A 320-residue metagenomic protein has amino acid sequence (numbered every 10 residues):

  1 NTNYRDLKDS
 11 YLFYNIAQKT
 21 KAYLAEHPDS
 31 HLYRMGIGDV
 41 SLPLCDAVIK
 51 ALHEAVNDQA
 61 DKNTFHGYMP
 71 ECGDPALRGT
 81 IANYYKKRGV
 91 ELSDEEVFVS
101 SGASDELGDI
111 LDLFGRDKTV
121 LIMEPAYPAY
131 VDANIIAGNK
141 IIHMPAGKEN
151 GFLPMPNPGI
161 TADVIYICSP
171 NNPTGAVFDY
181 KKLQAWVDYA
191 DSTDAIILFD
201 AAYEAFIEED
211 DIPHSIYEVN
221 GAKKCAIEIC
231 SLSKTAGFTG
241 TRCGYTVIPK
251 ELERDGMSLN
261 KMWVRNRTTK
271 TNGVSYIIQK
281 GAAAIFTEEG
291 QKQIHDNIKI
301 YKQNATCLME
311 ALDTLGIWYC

Functional and structural regions predicted by a protein language model:
T2-G102, D109, F286-E288: N-terminal small-domain helix-loop-helix segment of the aminotransferase-like
H27, A137, S192-T193, L315: Helix C-cap/helix->beta junction micro-motif
P43, Y301-K302, G316-C320: Conserved PLP-binding catalytic core of the aspartate aminotransferase-like
N63-A190, E204-E209, P213-V219: Conserved core of the PLP fold type I
E218-K299, T306-L315: Conserved core segment of the aminotransferase class I/II
